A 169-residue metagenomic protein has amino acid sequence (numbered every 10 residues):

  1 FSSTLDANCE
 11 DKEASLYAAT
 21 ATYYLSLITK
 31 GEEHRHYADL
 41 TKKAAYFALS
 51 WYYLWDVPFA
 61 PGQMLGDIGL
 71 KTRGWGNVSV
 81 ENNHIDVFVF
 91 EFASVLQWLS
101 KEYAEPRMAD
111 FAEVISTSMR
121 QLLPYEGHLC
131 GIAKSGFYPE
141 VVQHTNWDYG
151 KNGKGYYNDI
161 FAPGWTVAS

Functional and structural regions predicted by a protein language model:
F1-S169: Glycan-recognition and catalytic cores of secretory/periplasmic carbohydrate-active enzymes
